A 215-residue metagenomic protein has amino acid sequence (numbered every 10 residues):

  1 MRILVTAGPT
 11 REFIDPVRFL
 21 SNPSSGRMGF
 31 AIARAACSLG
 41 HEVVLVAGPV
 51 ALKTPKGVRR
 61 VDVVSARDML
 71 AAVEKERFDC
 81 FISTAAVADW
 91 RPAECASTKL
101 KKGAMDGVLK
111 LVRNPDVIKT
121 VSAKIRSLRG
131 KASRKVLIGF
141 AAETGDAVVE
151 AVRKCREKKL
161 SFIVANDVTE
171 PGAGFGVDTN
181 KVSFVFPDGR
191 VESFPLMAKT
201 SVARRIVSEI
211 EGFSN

Functional and structural regions predicted by a protein language model:
M1-N215: A cross-family phosphate/adenosyl-ligand binding-site feature
